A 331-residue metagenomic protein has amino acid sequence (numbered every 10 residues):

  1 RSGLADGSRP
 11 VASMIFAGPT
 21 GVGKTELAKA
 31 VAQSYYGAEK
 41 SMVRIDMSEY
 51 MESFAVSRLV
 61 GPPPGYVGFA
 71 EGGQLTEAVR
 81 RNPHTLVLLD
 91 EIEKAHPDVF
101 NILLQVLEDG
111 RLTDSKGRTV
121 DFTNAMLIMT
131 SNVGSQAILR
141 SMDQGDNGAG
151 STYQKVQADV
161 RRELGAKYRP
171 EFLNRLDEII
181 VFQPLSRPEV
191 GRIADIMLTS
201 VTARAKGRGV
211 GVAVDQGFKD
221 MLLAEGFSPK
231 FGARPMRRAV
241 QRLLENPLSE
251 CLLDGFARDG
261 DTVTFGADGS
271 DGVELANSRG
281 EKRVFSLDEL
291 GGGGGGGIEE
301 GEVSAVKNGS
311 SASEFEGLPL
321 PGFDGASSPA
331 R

Functional and structural regions predicted by a protein language model:
R1-R331: AAA+ P-loop NTPase nucleotide-binding core of proteostasis motors
